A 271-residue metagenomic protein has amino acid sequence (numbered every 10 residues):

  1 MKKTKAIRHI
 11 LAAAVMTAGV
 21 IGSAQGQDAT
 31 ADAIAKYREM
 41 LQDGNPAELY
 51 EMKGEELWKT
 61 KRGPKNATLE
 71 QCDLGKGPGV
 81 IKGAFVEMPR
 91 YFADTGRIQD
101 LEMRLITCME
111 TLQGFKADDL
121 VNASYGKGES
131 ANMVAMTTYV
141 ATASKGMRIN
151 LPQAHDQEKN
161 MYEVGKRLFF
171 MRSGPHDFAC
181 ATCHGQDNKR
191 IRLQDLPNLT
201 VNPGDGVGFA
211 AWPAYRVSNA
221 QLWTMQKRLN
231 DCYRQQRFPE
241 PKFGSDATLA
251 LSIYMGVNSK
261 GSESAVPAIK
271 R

Functional and structural regions predicted by a protein language model:
K2-L11: Bacterial N-terminal signal peptides that target proteins for export
L11, M16-T17: Generic short amphipathic/hydrophobic targeting helices enriched at N-termini, encompassing Sec-type signal peptides
T17-Q25: C-terminal segment of classical bacterial N-terminal signal peptides
G26-L49, K59-A135, K145-G146, M171-R271: Electron-transfer interface patches adjacent to heme c in soluble/periplasmic c-type cytochromes and di-/multiheme
E39-E55, G146-K166: Short, charged low-complexity linear segments at domain edges
M136-V140, P152-Q153: Hydrophobic, well-structured mid-protein blocks that either form specific transmembrane helices
